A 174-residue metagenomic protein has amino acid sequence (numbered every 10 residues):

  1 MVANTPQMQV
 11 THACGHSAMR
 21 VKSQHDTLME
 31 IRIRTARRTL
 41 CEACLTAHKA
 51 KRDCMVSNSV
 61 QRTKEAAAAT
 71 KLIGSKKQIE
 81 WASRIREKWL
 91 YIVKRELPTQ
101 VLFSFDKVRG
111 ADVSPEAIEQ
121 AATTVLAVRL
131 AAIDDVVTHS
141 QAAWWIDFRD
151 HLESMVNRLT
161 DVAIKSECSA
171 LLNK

Functional and structural regions predicted by a protein language model:
M1-T11, A69-I73: Short acidic, Pro/Gly- and aromatic-enriched capping/linker segments at domain boundaries
M8-I33: Short recognition patches in nucleic-acid-associated and regulatory proteins
H25-K174: Charged, low-complexity intrinsically disordered segments and flexible loops
